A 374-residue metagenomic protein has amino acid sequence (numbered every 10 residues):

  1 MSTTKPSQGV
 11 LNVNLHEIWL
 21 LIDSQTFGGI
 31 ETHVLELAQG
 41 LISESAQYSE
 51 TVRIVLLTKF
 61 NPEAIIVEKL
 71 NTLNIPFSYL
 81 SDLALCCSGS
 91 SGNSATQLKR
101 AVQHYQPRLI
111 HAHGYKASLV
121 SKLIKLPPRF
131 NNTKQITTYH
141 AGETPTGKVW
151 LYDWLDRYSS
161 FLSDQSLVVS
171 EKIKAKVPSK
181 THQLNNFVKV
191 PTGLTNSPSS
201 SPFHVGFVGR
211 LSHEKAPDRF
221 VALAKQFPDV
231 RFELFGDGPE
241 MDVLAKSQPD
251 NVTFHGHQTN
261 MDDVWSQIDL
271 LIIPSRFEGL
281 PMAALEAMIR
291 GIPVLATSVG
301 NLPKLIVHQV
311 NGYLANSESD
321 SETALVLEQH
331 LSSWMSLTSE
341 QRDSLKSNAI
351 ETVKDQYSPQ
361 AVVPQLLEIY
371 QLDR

Functional and structural regions predicted by a protein language model:
L20-S90, G238-E240: N-terminal strand-loop element at the rim of the active site of nucleotide-sugar-dependent glycosyltransferases
G28-Q39, F203, F207-Q226, L234-F235 (+2 more regions): A conserved mid-protein helix/loop that constitutes part of the nucleotide-sugar donor-binding site
L56, P293-A296, I306: Short hydrophobic beta-strand element within catalytic cores of glycosyltransferases and related nucleotide-activated
A112-S118, Y139: Short His-centered aromatic/hydrophobic patch
S160-T195: Donor nucleotide-sugar binding/catalytic pocket of nucleotide-sugar-dependent glycosyltransferases
H257, R276: Aromatic "clamp/platform" in nucleotide-sugar-dependent glycosyltransferases that forms part of the donor/acceptor
H308-Q309, Y313-A324, S333-S339: Conserved acidic donor-binding segment of nucleotide-sugar-dependent glycosyltransferases
E340-Q356, V362-Q365: A short, well-ordered alpha-helix in the C-terminal region of glycosyltransferases
